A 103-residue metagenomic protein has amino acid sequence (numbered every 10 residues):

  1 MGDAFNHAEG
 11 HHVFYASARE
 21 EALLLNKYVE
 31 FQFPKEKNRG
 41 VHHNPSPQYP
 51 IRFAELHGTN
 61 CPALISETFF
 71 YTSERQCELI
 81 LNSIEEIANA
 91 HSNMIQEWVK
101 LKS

Functional and structural regions predicted by a protein language model:
M1-S103: Active-site-proximal helix/loop segments of hydrolytic enzymes
